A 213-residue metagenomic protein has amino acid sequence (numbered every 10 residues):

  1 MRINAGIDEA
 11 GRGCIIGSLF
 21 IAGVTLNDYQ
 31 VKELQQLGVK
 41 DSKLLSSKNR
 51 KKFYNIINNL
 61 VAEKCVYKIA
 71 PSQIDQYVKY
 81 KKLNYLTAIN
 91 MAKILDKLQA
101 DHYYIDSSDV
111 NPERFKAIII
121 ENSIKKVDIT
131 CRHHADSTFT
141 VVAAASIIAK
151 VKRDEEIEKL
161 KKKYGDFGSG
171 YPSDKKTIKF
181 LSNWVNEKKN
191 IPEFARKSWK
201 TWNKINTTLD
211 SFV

Functional and structural regions predicted by a protein language model:
M1-V213: RNase H-like, Mg2+-dependent phosphodiesterase core, and more generally RNA phosphate-backbone-engaging helix-loop
